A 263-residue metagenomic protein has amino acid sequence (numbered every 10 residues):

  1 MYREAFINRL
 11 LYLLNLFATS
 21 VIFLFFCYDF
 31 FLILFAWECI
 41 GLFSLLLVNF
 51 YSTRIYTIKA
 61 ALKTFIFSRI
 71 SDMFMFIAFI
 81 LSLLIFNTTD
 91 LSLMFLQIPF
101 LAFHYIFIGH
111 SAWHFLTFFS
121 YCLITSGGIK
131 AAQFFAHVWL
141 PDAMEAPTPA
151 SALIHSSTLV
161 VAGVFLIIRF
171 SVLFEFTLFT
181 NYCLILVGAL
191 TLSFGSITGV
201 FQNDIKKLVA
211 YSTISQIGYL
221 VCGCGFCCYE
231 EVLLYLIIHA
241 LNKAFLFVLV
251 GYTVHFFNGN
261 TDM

Functional and structural regions predicted by a protein language model:
M1-I33, L42-M263: Hydrophobic transmembrane alpha-helices and their helix-loop junctions in integral membrane proteins
E38: Short phosphate-coordinating micro-motif centered on Lys-Gly-acidic
